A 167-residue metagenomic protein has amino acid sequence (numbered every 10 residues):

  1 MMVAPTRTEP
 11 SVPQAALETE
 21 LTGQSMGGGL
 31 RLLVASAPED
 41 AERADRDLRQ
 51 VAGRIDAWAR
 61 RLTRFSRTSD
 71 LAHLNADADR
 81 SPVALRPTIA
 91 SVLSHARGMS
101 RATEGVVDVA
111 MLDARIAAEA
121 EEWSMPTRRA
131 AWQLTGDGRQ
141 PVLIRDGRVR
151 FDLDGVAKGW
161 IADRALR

Functional and structural regions predicted by a protein language model:
A4-P10, Q14-A16, S25, P38 (+2 more regions): Internal glycine-rich flexible loops
T19-L21: Conserved short "hinge" loops at termini or chain/domain junctions
G27-A37: Short, well-ordered beta-strand elements
L33, E42, E119: Short acidic, gly/pro-rich beta-turn/loop elements at beta-sheet edges and active-site/ligand-binding grooves
P38-R49: Short, conserved charged micro-motifs
R43, D56-R60: Generic amphipathic, hydrophobic interface segment in small proteins and small subunits
L48-D56: Intrinsically disordered, low-complexity, positively charged segments
